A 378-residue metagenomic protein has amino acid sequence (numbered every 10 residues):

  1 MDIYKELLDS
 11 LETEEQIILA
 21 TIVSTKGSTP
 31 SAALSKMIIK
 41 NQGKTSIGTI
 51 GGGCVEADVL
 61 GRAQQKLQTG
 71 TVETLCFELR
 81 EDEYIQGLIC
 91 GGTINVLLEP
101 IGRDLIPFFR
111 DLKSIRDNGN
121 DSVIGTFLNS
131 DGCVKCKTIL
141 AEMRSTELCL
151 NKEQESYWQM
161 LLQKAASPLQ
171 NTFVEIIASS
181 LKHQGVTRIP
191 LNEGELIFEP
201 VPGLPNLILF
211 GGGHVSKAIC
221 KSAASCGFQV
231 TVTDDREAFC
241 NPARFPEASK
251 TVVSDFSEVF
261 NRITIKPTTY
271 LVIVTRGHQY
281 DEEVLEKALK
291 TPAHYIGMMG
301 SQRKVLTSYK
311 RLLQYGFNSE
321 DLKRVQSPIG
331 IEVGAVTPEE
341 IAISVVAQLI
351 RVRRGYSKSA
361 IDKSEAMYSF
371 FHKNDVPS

Functional and structural regions predicted by a protein language model:
M1-D235, A243, S249-V252, K266 (+5 more regions): Segments forming oxygen-rich coordination pockets for charged ligands
T233, Y270, T275-H278, E286-R311: ADP-ribose/adenylate-binding Rossmann-like module
D235-A238, D255-V259, M299-R303: Short, acidic/turn-prone active-site loops that include or flank metal/cofactor- and phosphate-binding residues
E237-P242, D281: Short, glycine/polar-rich helix-capping loops at beta-to-alpha or helix-loop-helix junctions that flank or form
P246-A248, T291-P292: Short, structured coil segments at secondary-structure junctions
S257-P267: Short amphipathic alpha-helix with an adjacent loop that forms part of the alpha/beta core around
P267, Q314-V325: Short acidic, glycine/proline-enriched helix-loop-strand junctions
S301-Q302, E320-R351: Active-site capping/gating segments
